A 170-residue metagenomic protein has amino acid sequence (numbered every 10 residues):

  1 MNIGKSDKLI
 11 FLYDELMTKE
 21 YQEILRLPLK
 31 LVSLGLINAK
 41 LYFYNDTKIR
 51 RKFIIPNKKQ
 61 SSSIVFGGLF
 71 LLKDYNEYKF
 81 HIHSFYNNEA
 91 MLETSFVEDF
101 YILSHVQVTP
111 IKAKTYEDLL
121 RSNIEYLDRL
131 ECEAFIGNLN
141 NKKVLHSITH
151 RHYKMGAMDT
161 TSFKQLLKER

Functional and structural regions predicted by a protein language model:
N2-R170: A glycine-rich, hydrophobic/aromatic-adjacent loop/helix-cap motif
